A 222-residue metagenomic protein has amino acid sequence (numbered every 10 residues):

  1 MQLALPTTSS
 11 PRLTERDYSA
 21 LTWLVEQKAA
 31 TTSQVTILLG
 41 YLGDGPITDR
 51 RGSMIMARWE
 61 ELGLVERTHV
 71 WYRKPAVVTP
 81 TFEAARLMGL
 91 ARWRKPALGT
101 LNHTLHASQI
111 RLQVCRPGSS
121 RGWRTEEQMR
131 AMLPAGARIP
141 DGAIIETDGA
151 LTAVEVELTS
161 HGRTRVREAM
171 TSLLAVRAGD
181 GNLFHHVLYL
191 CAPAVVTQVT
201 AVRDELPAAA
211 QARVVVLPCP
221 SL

Functional and structural regions predicted by a protein language model:
M1-G89, R94: Nuclease-adjacent, charged terminal/linker segments that flank catalytic cores
P46, A131-A135, A194-V196: Acidic-and-aromatic substrate-binding clefts and catalytic sites of carbohydrate-active enzymes
T68, T100, L112-A153, L158-R165: Active-site metal-binding core of divalent-cation-utilizing nuclease and nuclease-like domains
A91-A107: A short, highly charged nucleic-acid-interacting micro-segment common to nuclease and nuclease-linked defense proteins
S108-V114, V176: Metal-dependent nuclease catalytic cores in nucleic-acid-processing enzymes, especially RNase H-like/related
L158-A208: Catalytic cores of nucleic-acid endonucleases
E205-L222: Charged, structured surface patches that assemble and position nucleic-acid processing machinery
